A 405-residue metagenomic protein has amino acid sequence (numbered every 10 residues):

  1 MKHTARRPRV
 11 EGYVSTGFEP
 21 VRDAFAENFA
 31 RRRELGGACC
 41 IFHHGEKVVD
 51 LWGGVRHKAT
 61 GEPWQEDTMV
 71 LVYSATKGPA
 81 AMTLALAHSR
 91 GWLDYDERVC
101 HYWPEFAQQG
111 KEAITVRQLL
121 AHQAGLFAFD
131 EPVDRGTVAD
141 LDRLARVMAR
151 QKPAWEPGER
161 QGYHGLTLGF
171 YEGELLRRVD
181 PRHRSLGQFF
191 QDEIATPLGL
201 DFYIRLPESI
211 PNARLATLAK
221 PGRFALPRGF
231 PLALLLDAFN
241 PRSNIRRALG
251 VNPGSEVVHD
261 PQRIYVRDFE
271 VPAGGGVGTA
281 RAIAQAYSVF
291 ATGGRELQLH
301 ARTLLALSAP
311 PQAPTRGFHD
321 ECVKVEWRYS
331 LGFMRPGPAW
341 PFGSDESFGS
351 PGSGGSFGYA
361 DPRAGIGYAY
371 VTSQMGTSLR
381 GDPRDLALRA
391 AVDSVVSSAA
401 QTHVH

Functional and structural regions predicted by a protein language model:
R9-V72, D94-E97: Short, conserved catalytic-motif segment at the N-terminal edge
L35-A38, S185, G354-F357: Short loop/turn microsegments at loop-to-beta-strand junctions
G45-E46, L71-W92, L119, H164-I194 (+2 more regions): Alpha-helical scaffold elements that line and support the substrate/ligand-binding pocket of soluble hydrolases
Q65-D67, Q151-G158, G169-G173, R263-P272: Flexible glycine/proline-enriched surface loops and loop-helix/loop-strand junctions
E66, L71-A75, S89-E131, A149-R150 (+4 more regions): Active-site helix/loop module of the DD-peptidase/beta-lactamase fold, centered on the serine-lysine SxxK catalytic
H122, T167-L175, E270, G274-E296 (+1 more regions): Active-site-proximal alpha-helical segments within enzyme catalytic domains
K220-A280, A309-R363, V404-H405: Active-site Gly/Thr loop motif
T292-R295, T303, S308-H319, S378-H405: Short, gly/Ser/Thr-rich active-site loops of penicillin-recognizing serine hydrolases
